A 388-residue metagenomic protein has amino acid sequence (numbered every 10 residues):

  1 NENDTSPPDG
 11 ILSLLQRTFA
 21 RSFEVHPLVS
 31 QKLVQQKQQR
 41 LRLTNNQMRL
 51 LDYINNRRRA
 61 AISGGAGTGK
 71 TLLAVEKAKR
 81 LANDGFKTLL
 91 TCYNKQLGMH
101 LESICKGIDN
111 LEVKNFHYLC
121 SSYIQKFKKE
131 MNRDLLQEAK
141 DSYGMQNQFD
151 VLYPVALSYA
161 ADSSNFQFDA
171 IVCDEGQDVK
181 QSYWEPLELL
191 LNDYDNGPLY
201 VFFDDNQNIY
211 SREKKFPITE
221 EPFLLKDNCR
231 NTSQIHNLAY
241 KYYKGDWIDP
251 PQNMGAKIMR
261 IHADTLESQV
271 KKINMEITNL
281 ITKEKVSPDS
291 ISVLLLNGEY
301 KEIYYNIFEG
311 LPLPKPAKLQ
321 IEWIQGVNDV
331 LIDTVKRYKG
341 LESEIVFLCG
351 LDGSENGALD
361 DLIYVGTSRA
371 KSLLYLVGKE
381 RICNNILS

Functional and structural regions predicted by a protein language model:
N1-F19: Accessory nucleic-acid engagement/destabilization modules that flank
L15-F19, F23-E24, Q47, Q207-N208: N-proximal short alpha-helices
T18, S22, F127, M131 (+2 more regions): Short, flexible helical or helix-coil boundary motifs
A20-L43, S63: Conserved adenine-nucleotide phosphate-binding loops and their immediately adjacent elements
R40, N45, L51-K128, D150 (+2 more regions): Conserved helicase motor core of SF1/SF2 NTP-dependent helicases
S122-F149: Conserved P-loop NTPase mechanochemical-coupling segment
D141-D169: Mid-core helix/loop region of P-loop NTP-binding domains shared across ATPases and GTPases
